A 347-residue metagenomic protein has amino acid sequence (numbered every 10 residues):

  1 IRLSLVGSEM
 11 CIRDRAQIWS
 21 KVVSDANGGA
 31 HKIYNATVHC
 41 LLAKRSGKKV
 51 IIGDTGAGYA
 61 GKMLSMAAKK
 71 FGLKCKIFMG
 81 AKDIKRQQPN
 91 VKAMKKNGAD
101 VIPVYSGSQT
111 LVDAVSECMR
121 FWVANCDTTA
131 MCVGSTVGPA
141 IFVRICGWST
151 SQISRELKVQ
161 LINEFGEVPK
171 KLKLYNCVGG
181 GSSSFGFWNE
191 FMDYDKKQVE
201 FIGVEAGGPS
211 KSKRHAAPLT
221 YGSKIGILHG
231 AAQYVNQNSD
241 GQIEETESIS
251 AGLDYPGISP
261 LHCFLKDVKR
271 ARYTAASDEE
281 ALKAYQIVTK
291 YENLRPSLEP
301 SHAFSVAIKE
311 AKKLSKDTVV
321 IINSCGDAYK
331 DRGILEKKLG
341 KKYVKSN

Functional and structural regions predicted by a protein language model:
I1-G7, I12: Single conserved hydrophobic/aromatic residue that forms the stacking wall/gate of nucleotide- or nucleobase-binding
Q17-G47, I141-Q160: Glycine-rich oxoanion-binding loops at beta->alpha junctions
S20, K32, H39, G58 (+9 more regions): Buried hydrophobic positions in well-ordered alpha/beta secondary-structure cores of metabolic enzymes
N27, N35, A43-A67, F71-G80 (+3 more regions): A short, small-residue-rich loop immediately preceding and capping a beta-strand
V50-I52, Y59-C118, S212-G222, R332-G340: Active-site-proximal loop->helix
T110-F121, T128, S135-Q198: Glycine-rich ThDP/TPP pyrophosphate-binding loop and its adjacent helix/strand module within ThDP-dependent enzymes
V115-I141, F165, D193-Q198, G203-L294 (+1 more regions): Active-site/ligand-binding loops adjacent to catalytic centers
R144-G147, V178-S182, G186, D278-Y343: Claisen-condensing/thiolase-fold acyl-transfer catalytic domains that form or cleave C-C bonds in fatty acid
